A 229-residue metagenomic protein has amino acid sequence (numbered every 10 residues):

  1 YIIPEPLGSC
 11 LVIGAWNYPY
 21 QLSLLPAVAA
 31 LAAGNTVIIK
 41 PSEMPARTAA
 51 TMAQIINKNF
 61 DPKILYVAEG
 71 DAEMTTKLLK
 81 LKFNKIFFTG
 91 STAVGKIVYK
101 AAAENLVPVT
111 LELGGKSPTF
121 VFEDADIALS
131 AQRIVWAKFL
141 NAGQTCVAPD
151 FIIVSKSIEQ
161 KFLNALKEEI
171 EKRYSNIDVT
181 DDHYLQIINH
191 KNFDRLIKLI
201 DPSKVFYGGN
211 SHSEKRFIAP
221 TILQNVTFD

Functional and structural regions predicted by a protein language model:
Y1-L129: Rossmann-like NAD(P) dinucleotide-binding subdomain of oxidoreductase/dehydrogenase enzymes
F60, A93-F228: ALDH superfamily catalytic-core signature
